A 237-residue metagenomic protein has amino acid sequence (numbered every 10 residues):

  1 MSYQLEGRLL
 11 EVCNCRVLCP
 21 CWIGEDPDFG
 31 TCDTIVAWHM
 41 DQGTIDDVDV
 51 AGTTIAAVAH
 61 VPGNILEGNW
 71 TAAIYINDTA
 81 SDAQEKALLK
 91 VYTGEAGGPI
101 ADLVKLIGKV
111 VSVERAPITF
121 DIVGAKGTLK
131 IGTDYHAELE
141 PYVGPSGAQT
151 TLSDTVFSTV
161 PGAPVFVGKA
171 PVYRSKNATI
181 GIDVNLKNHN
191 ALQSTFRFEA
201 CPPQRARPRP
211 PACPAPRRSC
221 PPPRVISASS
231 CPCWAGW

Functional and structural regions predicted by a protein language model:
S2-I45: N-terminal ordered "arm"
C21, E25-P27, S219, I226 (+1 more regions): Secreted/processed peptides and extracellular or luminal domains of membrane proteins
G24-T31, G63-G68, S112-K130, A170-R174: Short, surface-exposed loop and linker segments with low hydrophobicity and enrichment for Pro/Ser/Thr
G30-A101: Aromatic- and glycine-enriched beta-alpha-beta binding-site module
W70, I74-L152: Charged linear interaction tracts used for macromolecular binding and regulation
G144-A206: Extended, charged low-complexity segments that frequently continue into or abut oligomerization scaffolds
R205-R209, R217-R218, R224: Basic polycationic patches enriched in arginine
C213, C220, C231-C233: Cysteine-centered motifs
